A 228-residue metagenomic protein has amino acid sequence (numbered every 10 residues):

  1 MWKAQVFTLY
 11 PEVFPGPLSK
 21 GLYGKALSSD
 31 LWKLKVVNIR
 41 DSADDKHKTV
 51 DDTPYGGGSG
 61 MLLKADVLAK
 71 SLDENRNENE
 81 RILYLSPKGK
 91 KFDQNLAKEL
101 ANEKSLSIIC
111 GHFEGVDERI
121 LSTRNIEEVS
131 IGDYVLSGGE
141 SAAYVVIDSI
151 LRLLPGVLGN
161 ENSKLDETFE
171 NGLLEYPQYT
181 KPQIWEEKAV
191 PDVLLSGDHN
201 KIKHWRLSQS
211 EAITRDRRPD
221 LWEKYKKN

Functional and structural regions predicted by a protein language model:
M1-N75, L195-E223: N-terminal nucleotide/polyanion-binding subdomain common to many enzyme families
Q5-F7, K35-V37, L83, L106-I108 (+1 more regions): Hydrophobic/aromatic beta-strand patches that form the interior of the parallel beta-sheet core in alpha/beta enzyme
G21-K25, K98-N102, T123-R124: Short, solvent-exposed amphipathic alpha-helical segments in soluble enzyme and RNA/protein-processing domains
S59-L62, K91, F113, D117 (+5 more regions): Gly/Ser/Thr-rich beta-alpha loop segments that engage phosphate groups in nucleotides
L62-H112, D117-E118: S-adenosyl-L-methionine/SAH cofactor-binding core of RNA-modifying enzymes
P87-K88, T168, D216-N228: Charge-dense polyanion-binding interfaces
V116, I120-E167: Structured adenosyl-cofactor binding patch, chiefly the S-adenosyl-L-methionine
S141, L153-D192: Internal, active-site/partner-interface "lid" segment
